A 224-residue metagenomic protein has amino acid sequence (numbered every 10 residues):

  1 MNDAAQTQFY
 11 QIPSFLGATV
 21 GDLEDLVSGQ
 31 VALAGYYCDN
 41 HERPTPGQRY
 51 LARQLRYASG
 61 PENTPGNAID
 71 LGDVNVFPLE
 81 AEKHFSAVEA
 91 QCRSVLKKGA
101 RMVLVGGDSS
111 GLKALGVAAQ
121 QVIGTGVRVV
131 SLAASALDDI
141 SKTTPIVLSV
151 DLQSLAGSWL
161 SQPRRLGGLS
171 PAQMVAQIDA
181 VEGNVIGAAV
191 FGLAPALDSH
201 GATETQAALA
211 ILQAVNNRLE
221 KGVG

Functional and structural regions predicted by a protein language model:
N2-N40, P44-V103, S110-A118, S135-G224: Catalytic cores of soluble, metal-dependent hydrolases
V117-G126: A glycine- and small-aliphatic-rich helix-loop capping segment at beta-alpha/alpha-beta transitions that lines
V129-S131: Class I SAM-dependent methyltransferase SAM-binding "motif I" and its flanking Rossmann-like core
